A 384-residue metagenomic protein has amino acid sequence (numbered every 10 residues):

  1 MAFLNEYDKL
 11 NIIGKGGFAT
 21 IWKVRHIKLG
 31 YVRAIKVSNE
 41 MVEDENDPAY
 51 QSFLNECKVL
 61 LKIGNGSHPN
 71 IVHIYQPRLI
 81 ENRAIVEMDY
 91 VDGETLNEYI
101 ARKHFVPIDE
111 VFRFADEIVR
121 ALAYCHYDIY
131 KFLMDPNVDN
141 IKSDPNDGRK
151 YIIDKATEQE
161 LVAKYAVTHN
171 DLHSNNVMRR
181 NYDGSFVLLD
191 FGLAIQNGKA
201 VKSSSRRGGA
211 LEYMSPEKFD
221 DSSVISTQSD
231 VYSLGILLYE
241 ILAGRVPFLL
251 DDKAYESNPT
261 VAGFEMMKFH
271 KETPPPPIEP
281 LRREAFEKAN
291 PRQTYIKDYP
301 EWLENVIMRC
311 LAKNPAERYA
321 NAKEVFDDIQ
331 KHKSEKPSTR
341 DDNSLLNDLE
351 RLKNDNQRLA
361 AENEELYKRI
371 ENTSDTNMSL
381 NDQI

Functional and structural regions predicted by a protein language model:
V42-G64: AlphaC helix of the eukaryotic protein kinase fold
P77: Activation-segment/catalytic-loop signature of the eukaryotic protein kinase fold
E81-T95, Y99: Conserved short submotifs of the Hanks-type protein kinase catalytic core that shape the nucleotide-binding pocket
F114-A115: Activation segment signature within eukaryotic-like protein kinase domains
S204-K218: Conserved activation segment of eukaryotic-like protein kinases, specifically the C-terminal portion of the activation
D230: Conserved catalytic-loop aspartate of Hanks-type protein kinases
